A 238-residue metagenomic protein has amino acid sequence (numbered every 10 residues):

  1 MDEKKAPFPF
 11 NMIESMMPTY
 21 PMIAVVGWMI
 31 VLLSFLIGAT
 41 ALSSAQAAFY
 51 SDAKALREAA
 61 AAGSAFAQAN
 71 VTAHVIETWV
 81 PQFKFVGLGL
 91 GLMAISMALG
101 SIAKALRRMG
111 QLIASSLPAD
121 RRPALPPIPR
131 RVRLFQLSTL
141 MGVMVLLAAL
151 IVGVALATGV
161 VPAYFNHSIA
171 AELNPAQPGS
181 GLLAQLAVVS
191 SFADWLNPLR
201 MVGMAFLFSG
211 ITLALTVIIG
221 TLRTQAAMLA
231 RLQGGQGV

Functional and structural regions predicted by a protein language model:
M1-M22, P123, G237: N-terminal juxtamembrane cytosolic/stromal segments of multi-pass membrane proteins
A6-P7, Q111-R133: Membrane-interfacial, low-structure loops and terminal tails that flank and connect transmembrane helices in multi-pass
N11-S34, R130-A149, G220-R223: Alpha-helical transmembrane segments and their helix-start/interface "positive-inside/aromatic belt" motifs in integral
M16-Y20, G63-V86, S180-M201: Membrane-interface segments at the starts/ends of alpha-helical transmembrane spans
P21-A24, P81, A124-L146, A184-R200: Long compositionally biased, domain-poor regions of proteins
G27, V80-A94, L196-G210: Alpha-helical transmembrane segments of integral membrane proteins, emphasizing hydrophobic/aromatic residues
L33-A62, A148-G179: Membrane-helix exit/juxtamembrane interface segments
S96-R121, F208-V238: Cytosolic juxtamembrane helix at the C-terminal end of the final transmembrane segment
